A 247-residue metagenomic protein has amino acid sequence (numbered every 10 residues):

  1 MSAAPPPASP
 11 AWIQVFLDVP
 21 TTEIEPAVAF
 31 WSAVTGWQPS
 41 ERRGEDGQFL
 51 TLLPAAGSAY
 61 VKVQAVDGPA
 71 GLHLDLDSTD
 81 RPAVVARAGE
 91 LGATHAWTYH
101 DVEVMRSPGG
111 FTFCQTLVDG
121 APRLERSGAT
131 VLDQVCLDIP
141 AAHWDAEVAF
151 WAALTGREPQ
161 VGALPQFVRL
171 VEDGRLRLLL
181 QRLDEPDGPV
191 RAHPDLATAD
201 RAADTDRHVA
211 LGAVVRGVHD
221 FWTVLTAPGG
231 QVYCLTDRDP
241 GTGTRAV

Functional and structural regions predicted by a protein language model:
S2-A59, A83, E90, A96-T98 (+6 more regions): Core segments of cupin and vicinal oxygen chelate
S9, T35-L72, P108-D119, R157-A192 (+1 more regions): Conserved short beta-strand elements that form part of the metal-binding/catalytic scaffold of enzyme active sites
A11-V15, A70-L74, V131-V135, V190-P194: Short amphipathic alpha-helical segments
D18, D75-D77, D138-P140, D195-A199: Short hydrophobic/aromatic beta-strand micro-patches that form the beta-sheet surface supporting nucleotide- or nucleic
P69, T79-R81, T198-A202: Short proline/glycine-enriched turn/loop motifs at strand-loop junctions of beta-rich domains
T79-P82, A88-G120: Hydrophobic, ordered structural segments
G120-V131, G241-V247: A short, polar/charged loop-to-alpha-helix boundary motif
H193-R201, R207, V214-V218, V224-G243: C-terminal functional regions that serve as terminal interaction/effector modules
